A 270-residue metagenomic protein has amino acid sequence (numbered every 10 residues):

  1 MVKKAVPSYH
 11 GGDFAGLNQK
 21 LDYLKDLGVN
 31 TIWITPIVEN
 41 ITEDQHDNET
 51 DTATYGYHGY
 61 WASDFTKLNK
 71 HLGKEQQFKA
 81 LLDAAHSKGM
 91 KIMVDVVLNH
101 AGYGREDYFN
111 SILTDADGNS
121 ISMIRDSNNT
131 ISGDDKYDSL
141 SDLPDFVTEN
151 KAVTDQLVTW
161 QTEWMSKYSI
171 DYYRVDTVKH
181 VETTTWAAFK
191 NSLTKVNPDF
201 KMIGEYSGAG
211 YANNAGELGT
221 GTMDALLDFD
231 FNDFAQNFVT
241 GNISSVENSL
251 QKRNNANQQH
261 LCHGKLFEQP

Functional and structural regions predicted by a protein language model:
M1-Y168, A188-N197, K201, A212-N213 (+1 more regions): Substrate-binding/active-site clefts of carbohydrate-active enzymes
H86, M90, T159-F267: Active-site-proximal helices and loops of the catalytic beta/alpha 8
